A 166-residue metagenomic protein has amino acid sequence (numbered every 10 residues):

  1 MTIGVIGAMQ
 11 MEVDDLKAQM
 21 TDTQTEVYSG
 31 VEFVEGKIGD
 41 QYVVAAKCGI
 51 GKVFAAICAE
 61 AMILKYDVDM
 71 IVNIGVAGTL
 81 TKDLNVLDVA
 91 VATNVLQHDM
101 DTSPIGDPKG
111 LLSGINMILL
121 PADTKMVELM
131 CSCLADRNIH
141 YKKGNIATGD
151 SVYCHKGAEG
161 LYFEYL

Functional and structural regions predicted by a protein language model:
T2-I3, E26-L166: Glycine-rich phosphate- or other oxyanion-binding loops that anchor nucleotides, phosphorylated ligands
T2-M20, Y42: Short, conserved "active-site rim" segments that organize catalytic pockets and cofactor/ligand binding
M20-E26: Short glycine-aromatic motifs
